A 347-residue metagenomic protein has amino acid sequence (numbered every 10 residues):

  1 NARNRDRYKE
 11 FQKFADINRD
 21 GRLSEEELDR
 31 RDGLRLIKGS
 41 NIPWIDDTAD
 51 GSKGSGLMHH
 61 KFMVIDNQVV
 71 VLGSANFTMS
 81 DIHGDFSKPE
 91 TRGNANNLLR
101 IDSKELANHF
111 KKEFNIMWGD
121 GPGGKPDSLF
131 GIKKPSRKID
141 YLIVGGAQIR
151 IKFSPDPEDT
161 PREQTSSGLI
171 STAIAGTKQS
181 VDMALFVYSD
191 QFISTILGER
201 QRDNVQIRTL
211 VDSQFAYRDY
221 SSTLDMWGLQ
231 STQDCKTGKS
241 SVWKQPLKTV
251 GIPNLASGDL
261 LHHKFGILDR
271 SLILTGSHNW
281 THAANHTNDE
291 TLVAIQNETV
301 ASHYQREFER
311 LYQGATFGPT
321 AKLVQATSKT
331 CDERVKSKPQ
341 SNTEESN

Functional and structural regions predicted by a protein language model:
N1-A175, D212-S271, H278-V293, E298: HKD-type phospholipase D/PLD-like phosphodiesterase module
K38, Q201-R202: Anion (oxyanion) recognition and catalysis
I45-D46, S180-L185, T209: Short catalytic-loop micro-motif centered on adjacent basic/acidic residues
T172, F192-E199: A short acidic, amphipathic alpha-helical/loop segment
F186-F192: Acidic-and-aromatic substrate-binding clefts and catalytic sites of carbohydrate-active enzymes
D203-I207: A short helix->loop->beta-strand "cap" motif at the edges of active sites that frequently abuts
G251-N254, G258-K264, L268-N347: Long, C-terminal catalytic modules of enzymes
